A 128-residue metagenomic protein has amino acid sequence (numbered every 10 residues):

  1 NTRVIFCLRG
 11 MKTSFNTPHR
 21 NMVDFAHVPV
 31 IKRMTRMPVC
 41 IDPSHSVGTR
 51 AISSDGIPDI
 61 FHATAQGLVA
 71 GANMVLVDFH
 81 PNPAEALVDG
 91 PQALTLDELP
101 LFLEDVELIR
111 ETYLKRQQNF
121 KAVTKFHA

Functional and structural regions predicted by a protein language model:
N1-F79: Catalytic alpha/beta core domains of metabolic enzymes, predominantly
R3, M74-D78, Y113-T124: Flexible, glycine/charged-enriched surface loops at secondary-structure junctions
S14-N16, A51, P81-G90, N119-H127: Flexible glycine/acidic-rich beta-alpha junction loops that bind and position SAM and/or redox cofactors in anaerobic
N21-V23, G56-I57, Q92-L94, E111 (+2 more regions): General N-terminal targeting signals
N82-K115: C-terminal helical cap(s) of enzyme catalytic domains, especially alpha/beta-barrels
